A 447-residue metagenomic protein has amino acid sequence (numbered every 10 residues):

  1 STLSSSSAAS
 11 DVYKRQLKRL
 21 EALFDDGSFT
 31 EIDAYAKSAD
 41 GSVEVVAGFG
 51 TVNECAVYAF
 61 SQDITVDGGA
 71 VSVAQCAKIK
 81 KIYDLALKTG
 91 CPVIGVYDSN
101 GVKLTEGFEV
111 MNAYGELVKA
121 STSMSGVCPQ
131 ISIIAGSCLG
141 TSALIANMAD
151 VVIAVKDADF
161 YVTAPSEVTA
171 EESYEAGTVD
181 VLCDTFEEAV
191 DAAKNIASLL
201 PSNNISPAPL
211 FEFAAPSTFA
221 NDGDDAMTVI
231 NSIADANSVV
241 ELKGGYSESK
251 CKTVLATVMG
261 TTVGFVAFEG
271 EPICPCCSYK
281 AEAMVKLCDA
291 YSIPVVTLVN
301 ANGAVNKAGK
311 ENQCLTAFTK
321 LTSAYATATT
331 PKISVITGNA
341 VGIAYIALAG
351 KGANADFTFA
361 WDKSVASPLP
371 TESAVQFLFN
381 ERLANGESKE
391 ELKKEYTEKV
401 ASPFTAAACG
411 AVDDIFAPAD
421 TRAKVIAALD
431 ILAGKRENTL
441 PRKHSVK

Functional and structural regions predicted by a protein language model:
S1-A9, Y13: Single conserved hydrophobic/aromatic residue that forms the stacking wall/gate of nucleotide- or nucleobase-binding
S10-K447: Ligand-binding clefts of soluble mixed alpha/beta catalytic domains
